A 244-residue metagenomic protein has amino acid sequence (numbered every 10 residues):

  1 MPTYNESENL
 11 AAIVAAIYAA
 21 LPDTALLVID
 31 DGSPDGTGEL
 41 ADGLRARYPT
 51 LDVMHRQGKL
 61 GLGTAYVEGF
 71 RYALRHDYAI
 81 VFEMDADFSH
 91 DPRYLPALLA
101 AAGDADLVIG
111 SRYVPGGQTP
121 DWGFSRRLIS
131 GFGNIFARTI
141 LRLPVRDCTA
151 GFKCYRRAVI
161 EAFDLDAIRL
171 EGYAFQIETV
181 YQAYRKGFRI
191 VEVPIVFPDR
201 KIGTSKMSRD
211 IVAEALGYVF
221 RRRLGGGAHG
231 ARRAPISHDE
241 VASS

Functional and structural regions predicted by a protein language model:
E6-A20: Short, well-formed alpha-helical segments that are part of the catalytic scaffolds of diverse glycosyltransferases
E8-A12, D35-L44: Acidic helix N-cap motif at the loop->helix transition within catalytic regions of sugar-transfer enzymes
V14, D23-S33, M54-H55, M84: Short beta-strand/loop segment that forms part of the nucleotide-sugar
A19-D23, R45-L51, D77: Short helix-capping segments at alpha-helix termini
D30-E39, F88: A conserved acidic beta->alpha catalytic loop
L40, G103, A158-V159, G217-S244: Terminal low-complexity segments of carbohydrate-biosynthetic enzymes
M54-R75, I80, P92-Y173, R200-A215 (+1 more regions): Acceptor/aglycone-binding surface of glycosyltransferases and processive sugar-polymer synthases
P144, A167-E171, V180-V196: Catalytic donor-sugar/metal-binding loop of nucleotide-sugar-dependent glycosyltransferases
